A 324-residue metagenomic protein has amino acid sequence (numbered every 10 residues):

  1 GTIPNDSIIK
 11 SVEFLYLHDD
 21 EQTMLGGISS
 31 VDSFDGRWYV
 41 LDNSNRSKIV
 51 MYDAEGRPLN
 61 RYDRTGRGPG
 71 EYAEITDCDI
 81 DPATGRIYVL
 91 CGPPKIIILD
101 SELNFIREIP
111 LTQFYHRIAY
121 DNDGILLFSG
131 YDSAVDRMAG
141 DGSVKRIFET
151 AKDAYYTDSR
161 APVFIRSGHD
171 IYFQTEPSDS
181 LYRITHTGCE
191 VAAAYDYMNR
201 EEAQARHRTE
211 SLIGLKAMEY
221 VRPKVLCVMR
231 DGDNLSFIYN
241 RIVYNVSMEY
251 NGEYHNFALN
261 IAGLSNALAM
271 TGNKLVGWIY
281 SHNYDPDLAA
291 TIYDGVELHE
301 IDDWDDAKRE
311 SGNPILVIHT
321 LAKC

Functional and structural regions predicted by a protein language model:
T2-G26: A short helix->beta-strand "capping" segment at the edge of beta-propeller domains
H18-T23, G27, R57-T84: Blade-loop segments of beta-propeller domains
E21, D63-E71, P110-H116, T150-Y156 (+2 more regions): Short coil/turn segments at the loop-to-beta-strand junctions that recur within blades of beta-propeller repeat folds
G27-S30, A73-C78, Q113-D121, Y155-V163 (+2 more regions): Repeated scaffold domains used in trafficking and secretory/extracellular systems, primarily beta-propellers
R37-D42, G85-C91, G124-G130, R166-Y182 (+4 more regions): Short beta-strand elements that form the blades of beta-propeller/WD-repeat-like and other beta-sheet-rich scaffold
D53-E55, D100-N104, M138-G142, I184-G188 (+2 more regions): Short loop/turn segments that connect beta-strands within beta-propeller blades
A73-I75, L90-A134, I147-Y156: Asp-box/WD-like beta-propeller blade repeats and closely related beta-sheet repeat scaffolds
A192-R222, M248-Y280: Conserved blade-ending motifs and adjacent loop-strand segments that build the rim/top face of beta-propeller domains
